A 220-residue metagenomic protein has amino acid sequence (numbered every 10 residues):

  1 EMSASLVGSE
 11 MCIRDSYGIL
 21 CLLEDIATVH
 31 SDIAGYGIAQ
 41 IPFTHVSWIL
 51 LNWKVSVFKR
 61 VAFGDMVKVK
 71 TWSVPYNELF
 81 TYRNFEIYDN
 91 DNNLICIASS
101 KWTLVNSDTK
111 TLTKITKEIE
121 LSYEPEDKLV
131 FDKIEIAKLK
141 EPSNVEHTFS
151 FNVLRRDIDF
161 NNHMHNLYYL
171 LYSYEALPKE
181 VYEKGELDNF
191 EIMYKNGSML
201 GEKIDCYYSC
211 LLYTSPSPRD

Functional and structural regions predicted by a protein language model:
E1-M2, L6-S16, Y213-D220: Conserved small/polar residues in nucleotide/adenosyl-binding loops
E1-M2, S100, D159: Short, flexible active-site loop motifs that bind/organize anionic cofactors or intermediates
V7-E10, R14-L50, N93, I97 (+1 more regions): Hot-dog-fold acyl-thioester-processing enzymes
D25, D65, D157-D159, E202 (+1 more regions): Acidic side chains
K54-K138, Y194-G201, S209-S215, R219: HotDog/MaoC-like acyl-thioester-processing domains
H163-S215, R219: Structured core of small recognition/catalytic domains
